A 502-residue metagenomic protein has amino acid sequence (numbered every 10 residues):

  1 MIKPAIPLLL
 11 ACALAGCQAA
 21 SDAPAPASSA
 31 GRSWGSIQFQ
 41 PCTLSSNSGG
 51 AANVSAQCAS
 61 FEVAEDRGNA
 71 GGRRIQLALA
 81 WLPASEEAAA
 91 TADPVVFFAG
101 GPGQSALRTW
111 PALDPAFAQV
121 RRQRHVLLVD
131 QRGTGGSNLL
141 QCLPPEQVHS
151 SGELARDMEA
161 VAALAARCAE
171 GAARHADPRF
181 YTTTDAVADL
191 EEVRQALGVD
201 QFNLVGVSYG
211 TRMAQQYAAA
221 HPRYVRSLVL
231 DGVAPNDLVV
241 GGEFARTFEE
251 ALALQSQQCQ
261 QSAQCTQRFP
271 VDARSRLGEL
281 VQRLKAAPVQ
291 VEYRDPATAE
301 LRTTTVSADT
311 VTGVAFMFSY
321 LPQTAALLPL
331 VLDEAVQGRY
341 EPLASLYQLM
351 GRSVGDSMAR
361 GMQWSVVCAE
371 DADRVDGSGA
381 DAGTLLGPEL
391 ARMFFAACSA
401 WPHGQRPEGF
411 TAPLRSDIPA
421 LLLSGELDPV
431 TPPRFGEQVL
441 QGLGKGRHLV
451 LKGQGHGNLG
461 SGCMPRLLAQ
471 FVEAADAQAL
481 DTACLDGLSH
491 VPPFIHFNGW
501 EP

Functional and structural regions predicted by a protein language model:
M1-I6: Bacterial N-terminal signal peptides that target proteins for export
A13-G16: C-terminal motif of bacterial Sec signal peptides marking the signal peptidase cleavage site
A19-D309, S365-P502: Gly/Pro-rich cap/lid or specificity-loop segments adjacent to the active site
A176, L301-R302, V314-F318, V354-G355: Second-shell loop/turn segments in exported
T305-L332: P-loop NTPase catalytic cores that bind/hydrolyze ATP
L321, M358, M362, V430: A short, basic/aromatic alpha-helical/loop segment that forms part of the nucleotidyl-sugar donor-binding site
P322-Q323, A335-R339, A475: Short helix-adjacent coil turns
L332, Q337-R374: Long, low-complexity segments enriched in small/aliphatic residues
